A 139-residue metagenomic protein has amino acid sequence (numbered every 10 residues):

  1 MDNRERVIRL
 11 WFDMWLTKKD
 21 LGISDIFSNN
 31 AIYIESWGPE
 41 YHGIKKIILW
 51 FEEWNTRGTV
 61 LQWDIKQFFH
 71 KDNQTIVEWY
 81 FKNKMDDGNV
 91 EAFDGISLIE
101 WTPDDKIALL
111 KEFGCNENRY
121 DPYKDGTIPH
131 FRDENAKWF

Functional and structural regions predicted by a protein language model:
M1, G38, T102-D105: Intrinsically disordered, low-complexity segments enriched in polar/charged small residues
M1-L21, D25, N29, P129-F139: Short, low-complexity N-terminal intrinsically disordered segments enriched in polar/charged residues
N3, D20-N73: A solvent-exposed, acidic/Ser-Thr-rich amphipathic alpha-helical stretch
I48-F139: A beta-strand edge to alpha-helix "cap/lid" segment located at domain peripheries
